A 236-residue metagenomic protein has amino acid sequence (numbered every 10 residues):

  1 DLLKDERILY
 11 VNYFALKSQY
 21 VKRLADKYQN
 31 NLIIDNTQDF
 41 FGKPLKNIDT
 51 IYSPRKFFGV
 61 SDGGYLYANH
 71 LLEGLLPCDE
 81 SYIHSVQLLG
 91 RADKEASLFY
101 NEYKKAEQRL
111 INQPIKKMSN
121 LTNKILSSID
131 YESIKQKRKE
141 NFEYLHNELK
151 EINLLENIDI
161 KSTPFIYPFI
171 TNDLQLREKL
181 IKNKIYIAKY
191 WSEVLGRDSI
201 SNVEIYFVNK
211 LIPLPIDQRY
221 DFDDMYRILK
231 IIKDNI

Functional and structural regions predicted by a protein language model:
D1-L75: Active-site phosphate-binding strand-loop segment of PLP-dependent enzymes
L9-N12, E73-I236: PLP-dependent aminotransferase class I/II
